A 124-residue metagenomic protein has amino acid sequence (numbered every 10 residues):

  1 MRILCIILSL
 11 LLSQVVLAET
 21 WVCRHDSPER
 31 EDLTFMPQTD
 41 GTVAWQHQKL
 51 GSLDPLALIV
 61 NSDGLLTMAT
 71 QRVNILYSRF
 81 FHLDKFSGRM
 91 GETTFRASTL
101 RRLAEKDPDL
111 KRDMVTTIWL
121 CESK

Functional and structural regions predicted by a protein language model:
M1-L4: Positively charged n-region of N-terminal signal peptides that target proteins for export
L12-V15: N-terminal signal peptide c-region/cleavage motif recognized by signal peptidases
E19-L50, Q71-K85: Short, solvent-exposed loop/hinge segments that bridge or flank secondary-structure elements
T34-P37, G51-L66, F81-L83, C121: Short, exposed beta-strand/loop patches in secreted or surface proteins that constitute
S52-P55, I75-S78, T99-R102: A short local loop/turn or secondary-structure capping micro-motif enriched for an aromatic residue
N61-R96: Mid-chain, structured segments of secreted extracytoplasmic proteins
A97-K124: Edge beta-strand at a domain terminus
